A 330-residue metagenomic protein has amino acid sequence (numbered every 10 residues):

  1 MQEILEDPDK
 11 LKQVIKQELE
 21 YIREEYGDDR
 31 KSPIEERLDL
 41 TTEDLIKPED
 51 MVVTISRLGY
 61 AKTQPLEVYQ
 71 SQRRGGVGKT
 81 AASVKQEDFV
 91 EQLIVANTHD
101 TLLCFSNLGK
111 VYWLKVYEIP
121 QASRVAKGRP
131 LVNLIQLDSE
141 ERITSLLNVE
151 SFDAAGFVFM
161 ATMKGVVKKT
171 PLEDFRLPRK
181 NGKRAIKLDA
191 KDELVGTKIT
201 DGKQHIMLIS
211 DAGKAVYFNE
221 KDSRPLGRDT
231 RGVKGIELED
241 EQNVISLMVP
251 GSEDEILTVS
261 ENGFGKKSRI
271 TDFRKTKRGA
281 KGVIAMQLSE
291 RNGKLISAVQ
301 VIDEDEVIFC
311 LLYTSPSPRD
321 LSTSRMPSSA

Functional and structural regions predicted by a protein language model:
M1-S315, R319: C-terminal interaction appendages of subunits in large macromolecular complexes
P316-A330: Single conserved hydrophobic/aromatic residue that forms the stacking wall/gate of nucleotide- or nucleobase-binding
